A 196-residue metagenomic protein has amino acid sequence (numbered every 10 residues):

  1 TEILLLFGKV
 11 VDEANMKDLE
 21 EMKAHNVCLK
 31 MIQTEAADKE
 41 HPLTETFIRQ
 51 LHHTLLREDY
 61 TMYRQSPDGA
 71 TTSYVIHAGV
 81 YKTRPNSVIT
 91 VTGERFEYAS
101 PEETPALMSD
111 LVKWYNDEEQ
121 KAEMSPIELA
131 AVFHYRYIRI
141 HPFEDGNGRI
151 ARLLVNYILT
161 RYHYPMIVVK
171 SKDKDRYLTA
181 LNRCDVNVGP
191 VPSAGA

Functional and structural regions predicted by a protein language model:
T1-D145, R149-A196: FIC/Doc superfamily catalytic core
